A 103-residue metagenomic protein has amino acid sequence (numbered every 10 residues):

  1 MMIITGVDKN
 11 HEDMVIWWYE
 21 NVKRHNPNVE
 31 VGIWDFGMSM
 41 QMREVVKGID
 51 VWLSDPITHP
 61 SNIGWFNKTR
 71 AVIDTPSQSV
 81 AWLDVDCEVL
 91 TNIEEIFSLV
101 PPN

Functional and structural regions predicted by a protein language model:
M1-T58: N-terminal anchoring/stem segment of glycosyltransferases
P56-F66: Charged, flexible boundary elements
G64-N103: GT-A fold catalytic core of metal-dependent nucleotide-sugar glycosyltransferases, centered on the diacidic
